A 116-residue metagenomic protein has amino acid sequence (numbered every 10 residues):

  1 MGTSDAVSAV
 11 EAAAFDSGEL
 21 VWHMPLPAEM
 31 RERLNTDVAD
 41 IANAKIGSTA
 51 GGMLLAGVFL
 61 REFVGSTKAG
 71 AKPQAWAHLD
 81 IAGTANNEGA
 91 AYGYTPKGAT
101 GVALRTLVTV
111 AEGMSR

Functional and structural regions predicted by a protein language model:
M1-R116: A generic structural signal for tightly packed, nonpolar segments enriched in small/aliphatic residues
